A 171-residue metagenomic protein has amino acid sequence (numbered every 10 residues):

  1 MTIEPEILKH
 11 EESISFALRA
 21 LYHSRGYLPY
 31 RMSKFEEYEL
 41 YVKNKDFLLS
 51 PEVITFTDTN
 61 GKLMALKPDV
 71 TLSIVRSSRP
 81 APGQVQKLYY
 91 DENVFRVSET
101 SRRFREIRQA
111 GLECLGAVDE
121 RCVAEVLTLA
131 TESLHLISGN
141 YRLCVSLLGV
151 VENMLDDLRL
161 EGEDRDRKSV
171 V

Functional and structural regions predicted by a protein language model:
T2-I7, S13-L72, R76-V171: Extended, charged alpha-beta segments that form solvent-exposed binding/catalytic grooves in nucleic-acid-handling
